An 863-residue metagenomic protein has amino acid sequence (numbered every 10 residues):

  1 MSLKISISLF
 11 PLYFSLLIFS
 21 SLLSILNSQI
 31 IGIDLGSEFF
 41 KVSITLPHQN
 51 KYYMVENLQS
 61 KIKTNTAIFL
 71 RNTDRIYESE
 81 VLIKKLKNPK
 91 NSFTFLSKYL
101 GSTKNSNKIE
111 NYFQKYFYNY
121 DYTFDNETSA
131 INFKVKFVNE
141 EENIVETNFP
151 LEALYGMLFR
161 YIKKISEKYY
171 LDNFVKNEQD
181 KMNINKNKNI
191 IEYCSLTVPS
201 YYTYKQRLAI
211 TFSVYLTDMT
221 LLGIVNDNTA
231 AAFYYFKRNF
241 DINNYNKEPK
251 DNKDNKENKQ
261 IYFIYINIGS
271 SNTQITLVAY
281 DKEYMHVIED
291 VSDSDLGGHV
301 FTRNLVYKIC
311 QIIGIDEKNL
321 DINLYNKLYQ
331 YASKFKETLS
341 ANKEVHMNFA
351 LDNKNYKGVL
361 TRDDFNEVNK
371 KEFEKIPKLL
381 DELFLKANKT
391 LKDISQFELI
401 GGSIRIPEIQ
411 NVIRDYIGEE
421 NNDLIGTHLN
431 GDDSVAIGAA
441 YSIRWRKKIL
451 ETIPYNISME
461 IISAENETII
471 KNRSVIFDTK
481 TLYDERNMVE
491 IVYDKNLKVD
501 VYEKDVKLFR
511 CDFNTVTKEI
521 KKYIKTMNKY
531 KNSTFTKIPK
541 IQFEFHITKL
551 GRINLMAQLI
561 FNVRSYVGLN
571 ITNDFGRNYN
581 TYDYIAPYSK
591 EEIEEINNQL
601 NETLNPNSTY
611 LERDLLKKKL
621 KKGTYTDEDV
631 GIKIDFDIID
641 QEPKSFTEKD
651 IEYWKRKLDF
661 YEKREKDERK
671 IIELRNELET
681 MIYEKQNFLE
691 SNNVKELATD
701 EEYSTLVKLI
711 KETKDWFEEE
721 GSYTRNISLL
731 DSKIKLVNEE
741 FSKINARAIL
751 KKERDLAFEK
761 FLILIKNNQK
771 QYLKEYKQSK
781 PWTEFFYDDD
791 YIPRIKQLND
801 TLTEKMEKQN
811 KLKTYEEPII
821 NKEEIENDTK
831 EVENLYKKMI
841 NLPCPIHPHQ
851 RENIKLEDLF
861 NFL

Functional and structural regions predicted by a protein language model:
I5-L26: Cleavable N-terminal signal peptides of Sec/SRP-targeted secreted and luminal proteins
S24-Y112, T123-D125, V138-N148, M157 (+1 more regions): Oxyanion-binding/catalytic loops of NTP- or PPi-dependent enzymes
